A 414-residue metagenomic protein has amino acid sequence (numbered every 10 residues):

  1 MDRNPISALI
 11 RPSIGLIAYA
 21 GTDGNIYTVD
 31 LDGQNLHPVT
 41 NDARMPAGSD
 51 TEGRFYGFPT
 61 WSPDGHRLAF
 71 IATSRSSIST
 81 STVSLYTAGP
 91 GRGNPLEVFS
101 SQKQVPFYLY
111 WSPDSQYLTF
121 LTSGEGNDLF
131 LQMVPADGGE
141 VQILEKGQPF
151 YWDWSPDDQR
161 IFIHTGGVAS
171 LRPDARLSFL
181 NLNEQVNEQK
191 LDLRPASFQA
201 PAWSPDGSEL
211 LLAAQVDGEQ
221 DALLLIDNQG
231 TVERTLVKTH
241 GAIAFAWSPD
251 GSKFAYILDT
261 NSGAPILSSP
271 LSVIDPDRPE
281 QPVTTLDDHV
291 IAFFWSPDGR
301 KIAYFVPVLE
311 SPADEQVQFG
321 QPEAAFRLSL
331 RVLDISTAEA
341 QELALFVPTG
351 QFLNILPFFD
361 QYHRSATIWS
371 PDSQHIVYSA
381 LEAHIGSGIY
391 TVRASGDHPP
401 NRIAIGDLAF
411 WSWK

Functional and structural regions predicted by a protein language model:
M1-K414: Sequence signature of WD/YWTD-type beta-propeller architectures
